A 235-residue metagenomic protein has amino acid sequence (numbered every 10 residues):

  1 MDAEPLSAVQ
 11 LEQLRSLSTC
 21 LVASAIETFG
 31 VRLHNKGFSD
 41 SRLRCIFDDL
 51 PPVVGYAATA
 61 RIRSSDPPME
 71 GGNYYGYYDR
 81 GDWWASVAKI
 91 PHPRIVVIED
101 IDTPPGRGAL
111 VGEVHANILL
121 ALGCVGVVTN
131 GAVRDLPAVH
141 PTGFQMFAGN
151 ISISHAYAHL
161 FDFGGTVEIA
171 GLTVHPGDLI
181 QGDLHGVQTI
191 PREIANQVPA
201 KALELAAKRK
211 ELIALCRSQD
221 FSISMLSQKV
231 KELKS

Functional and structural regions predicted by a protein language model:
M1-I90, K208-K210, A214-F221, S227 (+1 more regions): Intrinsically disordered, low-complexity regions enriched in acidic/Ser/Thr/Pro/Gln residues
I26, L119, D178-I180: Buried hydrophobic positions in well-ordered alpha/beta secondary-structure cores of metabolic enzymes
N35-F38, I62, V97-E99, V127-G131 (+2 more regions): General beta-strand structural signal in soluble alpha/beta enzymes
V54-G55, P91-R94, L122-V125, P141-F144 (+3 more regions): Short coil/turn connectors at secondary-structure junctions
S65-P68, P105, Q197: Short, acidic Gly/Pro/Ser/Thr-rich loop/turn segments
A85-N130: Extracellular/luminal Protease-associated
A116-S152: Ligand/cofactor pocket segment of small-molecule handling proteins
G149-S224: Acidic, glycine-rich flexible loop/linker segments
